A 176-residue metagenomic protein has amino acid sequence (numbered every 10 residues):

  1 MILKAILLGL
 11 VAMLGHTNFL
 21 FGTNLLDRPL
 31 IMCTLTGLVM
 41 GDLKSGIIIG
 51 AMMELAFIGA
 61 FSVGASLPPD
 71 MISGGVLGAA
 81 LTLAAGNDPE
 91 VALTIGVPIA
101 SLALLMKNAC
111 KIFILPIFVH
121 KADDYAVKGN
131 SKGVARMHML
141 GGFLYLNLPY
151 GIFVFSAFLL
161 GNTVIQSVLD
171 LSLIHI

Functional and structural regions predicted by a protein language model:
M1-P68, I72-S73: Hydrophobic transmembrane alpha-helices
L7-L8, A12, F61, S73-I114 (+1 more regions): Short helix-perturbing small/polar motifs within transmembrane alpha-helices
A12-G15, F57, A103-K107, P149-F158: Alpha-helical transmembrane segments of multipass membrane proteins
G50-A51, P68-I72, I95, F113-H120: A cytosolic-side transmembrane-helix exit/cap motif
L105-D123, L160-V164: Juxtamembrane and boundary regions of transmembrane helices in multi-pass small-molecule transporters and channels
K128-I152: Membrane-water interface at loop-to-transmembrane-helix junctions
N162-S172: Membrane-interface helix termini and inter-helical loops of multi-pass transporters
I174-I176: Conserved small/polar residues in nucleotide/adenosyl-binding loops
